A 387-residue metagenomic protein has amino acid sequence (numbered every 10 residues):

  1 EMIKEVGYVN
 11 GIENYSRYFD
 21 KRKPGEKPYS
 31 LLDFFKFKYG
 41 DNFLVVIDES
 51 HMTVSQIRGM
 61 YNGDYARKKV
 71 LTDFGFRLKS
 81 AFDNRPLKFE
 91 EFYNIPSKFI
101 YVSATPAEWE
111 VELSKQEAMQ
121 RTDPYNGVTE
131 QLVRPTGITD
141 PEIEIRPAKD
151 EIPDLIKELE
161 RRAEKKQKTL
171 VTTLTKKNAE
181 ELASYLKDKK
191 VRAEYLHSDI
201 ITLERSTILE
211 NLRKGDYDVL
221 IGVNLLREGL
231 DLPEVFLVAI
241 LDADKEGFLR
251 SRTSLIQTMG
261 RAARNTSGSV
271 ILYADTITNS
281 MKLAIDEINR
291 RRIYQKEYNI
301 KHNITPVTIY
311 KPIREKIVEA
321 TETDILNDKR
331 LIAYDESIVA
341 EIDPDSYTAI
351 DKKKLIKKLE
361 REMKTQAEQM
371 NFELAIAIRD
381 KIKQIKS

Functional and structural regions predicted by a protein language model:
E1-D154, E158-E164, A183, Y217 (+1 more regions): N-terminal cationic and glycine-rich segments that engage phosphates or anionic surfaces
R17-D20, A148, T173-N178, A193-N211 (+1 more regions): Conserved helicase motor
F99, T169, A193: Hydrophobic anchor at the start of a short beta-strand that flanks the dinucleotide cofactor-binding loop
R162-Y185: Conserved strand-helix element at the start of the C-terminal RecA-like helicase core
Q167, V191, Y217: Short phosphate-binding/catalytic loops that engage adenosine nucleotides
E180-K187, A193, R379: A generic structural signal for short, well-ordered alpha-helical segments in conserved domains
K190-Y195, V238-I240: Short hydrophobic/aromatic-enriched beta-strand-loop microsegments
K214: Active-site-proximal alpha-helical scaffold in enzymes
